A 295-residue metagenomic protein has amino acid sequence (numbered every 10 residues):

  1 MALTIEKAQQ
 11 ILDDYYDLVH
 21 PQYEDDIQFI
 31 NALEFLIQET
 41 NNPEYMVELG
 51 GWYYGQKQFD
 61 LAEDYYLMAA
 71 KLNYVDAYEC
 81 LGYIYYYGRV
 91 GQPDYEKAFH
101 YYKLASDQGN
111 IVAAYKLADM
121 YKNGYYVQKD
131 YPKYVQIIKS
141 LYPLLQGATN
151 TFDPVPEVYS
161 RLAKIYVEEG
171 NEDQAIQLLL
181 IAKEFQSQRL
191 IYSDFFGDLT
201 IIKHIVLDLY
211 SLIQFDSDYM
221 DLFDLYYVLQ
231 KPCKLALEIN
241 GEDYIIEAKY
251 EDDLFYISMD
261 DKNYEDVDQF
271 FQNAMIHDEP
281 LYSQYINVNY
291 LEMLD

Functional and structural regions predicted by a protein language model:
T4, A8-I11, L33, M46 (+5 more regions): TPR repeat positional signature
D14, E48-G55, C80-Y87, K116-N123 (+1 more regions): Hydrophobic face of amphipathic alpha-helices that form TPR/SEL1-like repeat modules and related alpha-solenoid
H20-E24, G55-D60, K71, R89-P93 (+5 more regions): Short coil/turn and helix-start
T40-P43, L72-V75, Y87-R89, Q108-N110 (+4 more regions): Short helix-capping/linker turns of helical repeat alpha-solenoids
K116-D119, T149-Y166, L190-I213: TPR/TPR-like alpha-solenoid helical repeat scaffolds
Y134-L144, D173-R189: TPR/TPR-like (Sel1-like) alpha-helical repeat modules
